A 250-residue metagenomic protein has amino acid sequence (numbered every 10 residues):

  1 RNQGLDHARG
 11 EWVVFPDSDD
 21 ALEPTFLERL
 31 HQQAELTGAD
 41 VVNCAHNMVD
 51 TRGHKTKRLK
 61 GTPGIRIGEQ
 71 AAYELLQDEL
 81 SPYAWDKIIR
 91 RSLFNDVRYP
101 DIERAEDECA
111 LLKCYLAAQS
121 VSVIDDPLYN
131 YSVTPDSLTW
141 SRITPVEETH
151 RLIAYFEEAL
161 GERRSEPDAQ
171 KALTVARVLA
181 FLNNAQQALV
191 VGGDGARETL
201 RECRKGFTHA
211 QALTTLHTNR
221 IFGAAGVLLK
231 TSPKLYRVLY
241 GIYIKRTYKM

Functional and structural regions predicted by a protein language model:
R1-A8, S18: Glycine-rich, basic loop-to-helix element that forms the pyrophosphate-binding segment of sugar-nucleotide handling
V13: Short aromatic/hydrophobic "clamp" motif used to bind/position activated sugar donors
S18-S122, S132-I143: Donor-binding/catalytic cores of nucleotide-activated saccharide and glycerol-phosphate transferases/polymerases
D125: A cytosolic small-molecule/anion-sensing beta-strand core signal
L128-P135, S141-D168, L182-A210: Catalytic core of nucleotide-sugar-dependent glycosyltransferases
E166-A176: All-alpha amphipathic helical-bundle segments outside canonical DNA-binding/catalytic cores that form hydrophobic
R177-F181: TPR repeat positional signature
V190-M250: Membrane-interface aromatic/basic loop that binds lipid-linked glycans or pyrophosphate carriers, typified by
